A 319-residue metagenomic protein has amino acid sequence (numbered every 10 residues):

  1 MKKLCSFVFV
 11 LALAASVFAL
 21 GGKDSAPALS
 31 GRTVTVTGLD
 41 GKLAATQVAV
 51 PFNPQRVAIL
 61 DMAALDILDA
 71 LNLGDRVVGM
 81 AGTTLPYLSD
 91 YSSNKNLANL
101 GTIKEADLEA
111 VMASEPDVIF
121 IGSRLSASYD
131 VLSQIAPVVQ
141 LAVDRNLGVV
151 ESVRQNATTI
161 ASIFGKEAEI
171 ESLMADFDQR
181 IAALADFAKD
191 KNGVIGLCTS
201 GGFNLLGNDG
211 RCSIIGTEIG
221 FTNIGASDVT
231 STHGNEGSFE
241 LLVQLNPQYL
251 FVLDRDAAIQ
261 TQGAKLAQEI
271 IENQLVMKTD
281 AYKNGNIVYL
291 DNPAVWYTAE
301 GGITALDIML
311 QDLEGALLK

Functional and structural regions predicted by a protein language model:
K2-D24: Sec-dependent N-terminal signal peptides of Gram-positive bacterial secreted proteins and lipoproteins
L20-A63, E167-I195, A257-A264, K283 (+2 more regions): Bacterial Sec-exported substrate-binding components of ABC uptake systems
L39-A45, L100-D107, V229-F239: Short helix-initiation/N-cap motifs at beta->coil->alpha
R56, V252-K319: Structured C-terminal subdomain patch of bacterial secreted/periplasmic proteins
R56-A110: A short, structured surface patch at a secondary-structure boundary
T84-P86, L205-N235: Alpha-helical, coiled-coil/dimerization segments enriched in small aliphatic residues
E115-I121, P137, L242, N246-F251: Proline-aspartate-enriched helix->loop->beta-strand connector
V131-S200, N286, V295-K319: Extracytoplasmic substrate-binding proteins
